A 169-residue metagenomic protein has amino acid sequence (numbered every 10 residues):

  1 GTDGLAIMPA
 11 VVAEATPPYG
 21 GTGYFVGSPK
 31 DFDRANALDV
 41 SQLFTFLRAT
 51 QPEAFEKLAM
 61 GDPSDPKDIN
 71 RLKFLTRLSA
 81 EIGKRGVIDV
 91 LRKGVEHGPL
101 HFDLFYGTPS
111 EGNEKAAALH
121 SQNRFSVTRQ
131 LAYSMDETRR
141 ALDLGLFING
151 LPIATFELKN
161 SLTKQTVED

Functional and structural regions predicted by a protein language model:
G1-D169: An alpha-helical interface "stripe"
